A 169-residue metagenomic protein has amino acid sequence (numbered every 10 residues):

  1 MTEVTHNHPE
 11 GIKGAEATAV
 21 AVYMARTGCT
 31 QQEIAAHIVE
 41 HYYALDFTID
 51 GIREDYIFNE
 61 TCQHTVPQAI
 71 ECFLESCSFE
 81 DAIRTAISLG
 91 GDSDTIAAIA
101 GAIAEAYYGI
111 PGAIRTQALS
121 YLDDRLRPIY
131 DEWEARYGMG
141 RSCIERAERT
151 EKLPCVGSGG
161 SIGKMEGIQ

Functional and structural regions predicted by a protein language model:
M1-H8, G14-A15, G28: ATP-dependent small-molecule kinase catalytic core of the GHMP/sugar-kinase superfamily and closely related
M1-V4, A17-Y23, Q68-E148: Catalytic phosphate/nucleotide-handling subdomain of diverse soluble enzymes
G11-I12, T61, G90-S93: Active-site nucleophile and cofactor-binding loops and adjacent substrate-binding regions of central metabolic enzymes
K13-S78, E132-Q169: A cyclin-like helical interaction fold
